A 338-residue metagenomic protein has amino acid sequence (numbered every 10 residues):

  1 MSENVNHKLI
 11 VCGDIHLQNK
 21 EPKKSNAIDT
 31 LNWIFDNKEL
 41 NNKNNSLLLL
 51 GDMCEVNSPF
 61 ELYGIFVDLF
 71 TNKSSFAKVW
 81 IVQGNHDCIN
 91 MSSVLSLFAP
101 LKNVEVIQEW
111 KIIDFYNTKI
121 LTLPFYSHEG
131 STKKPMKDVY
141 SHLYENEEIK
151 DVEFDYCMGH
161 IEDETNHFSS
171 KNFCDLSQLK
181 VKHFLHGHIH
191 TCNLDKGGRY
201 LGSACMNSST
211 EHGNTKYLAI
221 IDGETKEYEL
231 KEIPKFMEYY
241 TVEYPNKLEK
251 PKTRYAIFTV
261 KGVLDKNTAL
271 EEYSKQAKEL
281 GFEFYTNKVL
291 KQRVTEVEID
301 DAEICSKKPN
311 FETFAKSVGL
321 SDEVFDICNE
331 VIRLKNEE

Functional and structural regions predicted by a protein language model:
M1-D68, D138-D151, L334-E338: N-terminal active-site segment of His-dependent metallophosphoesterases
S2-I10, I112-T122, K150-Y156, G197-G198 (+2 more regions): Beta-strand-turn-beta hairpins that frame and shape the catalytic cleft of phosphate-ester-processing enzymes
S2-V5, L40, G223-E338: Accessory, non-catalytic peripheral segments of nucleic-acid enzymes
V11-G13, S46-D52, K78-H86, N90 (+5 more regions): Active-site neighborhood of phospho(di)ester-bond hydrolases with catalytic His/Asp-centered motifs
K20-K23, G51-T71, Q83-K102, S169-D175 (+2 more regions): Metal-dependent catalytic neighborhoods of phosphoester/phosphodiester hydrolases
T71-S75, I149, C174-K180, K250-K252: Short, conserved loop/helix-junction motifs that constitute active-site signature segments in enzyme catalytic cores
W80, D87-D175: Conserved catalytic scaffold of divalent metal-dependent phosphoesterases
E164-E229: Conserved beta-sheet core of the metallophosphoesterase superfamily
